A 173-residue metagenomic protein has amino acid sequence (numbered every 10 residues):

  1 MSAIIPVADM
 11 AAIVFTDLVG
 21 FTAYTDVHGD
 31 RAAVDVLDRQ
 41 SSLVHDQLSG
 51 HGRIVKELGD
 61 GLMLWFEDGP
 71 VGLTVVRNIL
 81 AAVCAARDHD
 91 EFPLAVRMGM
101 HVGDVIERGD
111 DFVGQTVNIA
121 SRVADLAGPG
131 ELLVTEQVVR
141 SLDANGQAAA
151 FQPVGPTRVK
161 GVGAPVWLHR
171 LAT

Functional and structural regions predicted by a protein language model:
M1-V75, A82: Catalytic NTP-binding/metal-coordinating core of nucleotidyl cyclase/transferase enzymes
L64-T173: Catalytic beta-strand-to-alpha-helix segment of the class III nucleotidyl cyclase homology domain
